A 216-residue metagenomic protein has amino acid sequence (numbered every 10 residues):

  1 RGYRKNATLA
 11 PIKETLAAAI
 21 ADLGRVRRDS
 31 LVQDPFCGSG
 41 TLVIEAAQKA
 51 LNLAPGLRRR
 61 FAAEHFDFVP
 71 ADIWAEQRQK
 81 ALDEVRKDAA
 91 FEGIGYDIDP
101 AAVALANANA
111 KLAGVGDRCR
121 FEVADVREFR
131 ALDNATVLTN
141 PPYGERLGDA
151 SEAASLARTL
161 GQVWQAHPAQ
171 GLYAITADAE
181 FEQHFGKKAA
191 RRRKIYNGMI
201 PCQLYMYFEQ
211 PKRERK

Functional and structural regions predicted by a protein language model:
R1-K5: Non-catalytic substrate-recognition/targeting regions of SAM-dependent transferases
A7, P11: Aromatic/histidine-rich interaction motifs
I12-R130, E145-R146, A150-E152: Conserved S-adenosyl-L-methionine
A90, Y96-L105, E145-K216: Conserved Class I SAM-dependent methyltransferase catalytic core
V126, P141, D178: Residues immediately flanking
N134-N140: Short SAM/SAH-binding signature in class I
